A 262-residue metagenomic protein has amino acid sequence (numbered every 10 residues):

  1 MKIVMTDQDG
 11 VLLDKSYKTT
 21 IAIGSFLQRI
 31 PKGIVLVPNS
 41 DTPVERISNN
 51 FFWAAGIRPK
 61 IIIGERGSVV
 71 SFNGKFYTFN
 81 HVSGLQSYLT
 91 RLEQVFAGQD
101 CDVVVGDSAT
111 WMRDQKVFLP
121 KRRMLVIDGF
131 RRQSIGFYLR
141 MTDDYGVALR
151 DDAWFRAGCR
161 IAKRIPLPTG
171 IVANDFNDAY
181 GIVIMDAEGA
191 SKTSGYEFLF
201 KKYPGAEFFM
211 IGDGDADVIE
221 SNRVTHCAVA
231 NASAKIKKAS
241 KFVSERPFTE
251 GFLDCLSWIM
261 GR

Functional and structural regions predicted by a protein language model:
M1-K18, P38, S221: Asp-based phosphoryl-transfer active-site loop
M1-K2, I34, R58, Y203-E207 (+1 more regions): Short coil/turn segments at beta-strand junctions that form active-site/ligand-binding loops
V4-T6, I62, M210: Residue-level marker for buried hydrophobic side chains located in beta-strands that build the well-ordered beta-sheet
K18-V126: Active-site phosphate-binding/coordination module
S40, Y196, E207-P247: Acidic, Mg2+-coordinating phosphoryl-transfer loop and its flanking beta/alpha structural elements, shared across
I47-F51, S221, I236, F252: Hydrophobic packing residues within well-ordered alpha-helices of enzyme cores
D102-R223: Conserved acidic, metal-coordinating active-site core of Asp-based, Mg2+-dependent phosphoryl-transfer enzymes
E245-G261: Glycine-rich phosphate-binding/hydrolytic loop that grips phosphoryl groups
